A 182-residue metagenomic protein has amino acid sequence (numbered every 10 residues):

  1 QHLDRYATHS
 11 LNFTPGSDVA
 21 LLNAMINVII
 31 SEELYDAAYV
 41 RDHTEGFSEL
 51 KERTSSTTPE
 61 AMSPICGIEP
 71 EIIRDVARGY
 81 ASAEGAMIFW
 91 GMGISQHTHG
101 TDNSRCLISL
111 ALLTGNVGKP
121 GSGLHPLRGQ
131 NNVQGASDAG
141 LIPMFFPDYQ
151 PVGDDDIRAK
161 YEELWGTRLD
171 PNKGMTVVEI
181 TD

Functional and structural regions predicted by a protein language model:
Q1-N131, I157-D182: Cofactor-pocket helix-loop regions in the catalytic cores of large enzyme subunits
A7, A136-A139: Short aromatic-enriched loop/helix-cap "lid" or pocket-rim segments at secondary-structure transitions that line
N132, A139-D155: Surface-exposed loop and adjacent secondary-structure segments within mature catalytic domains
